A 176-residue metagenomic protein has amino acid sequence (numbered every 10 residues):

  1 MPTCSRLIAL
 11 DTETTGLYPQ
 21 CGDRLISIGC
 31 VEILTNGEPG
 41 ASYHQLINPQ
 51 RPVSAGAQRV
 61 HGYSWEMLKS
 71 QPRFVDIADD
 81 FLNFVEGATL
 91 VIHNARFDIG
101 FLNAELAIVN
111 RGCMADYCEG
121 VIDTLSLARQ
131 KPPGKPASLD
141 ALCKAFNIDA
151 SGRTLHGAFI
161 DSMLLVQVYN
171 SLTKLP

Functional and structural regions predicted by a protein language model:
M1-C118, R129, P133, A137 (+1 more regions): Conserved non-catalytic scaffold segment of RNase H-like nuclease domains
M1-P2, V168-P176: Acidic two-metal-ion nuclease catalytic site recognized across multiple nuclease folds, prominently DnaQ/RNase D-T
G100, L125, M163: Active-site phosphate/pyrophosphate-handling residues
K144-N147, V166-S171: Non-catalytic, well-ordered alpha-helical segments in soluble enzyme domains
G157-Y169: Acidic, divalent-metal-coordinating active-site segment for phosphoryl/phosphodiester hydrolysis, typified by short
